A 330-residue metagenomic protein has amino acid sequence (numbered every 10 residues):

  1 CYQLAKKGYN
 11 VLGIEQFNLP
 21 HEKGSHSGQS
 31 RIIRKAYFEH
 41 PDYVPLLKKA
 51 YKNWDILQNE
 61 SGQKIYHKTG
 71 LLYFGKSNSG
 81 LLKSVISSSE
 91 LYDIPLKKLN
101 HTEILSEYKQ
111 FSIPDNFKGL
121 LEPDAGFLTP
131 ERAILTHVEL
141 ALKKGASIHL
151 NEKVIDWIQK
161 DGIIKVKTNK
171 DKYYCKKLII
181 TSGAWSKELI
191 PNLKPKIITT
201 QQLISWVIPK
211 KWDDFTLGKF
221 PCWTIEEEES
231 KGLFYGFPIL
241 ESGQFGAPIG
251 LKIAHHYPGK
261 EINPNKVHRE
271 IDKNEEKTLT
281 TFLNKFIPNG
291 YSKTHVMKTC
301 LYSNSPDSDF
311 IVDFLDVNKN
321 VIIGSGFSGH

Functional and structural regions predicted by a protein language model:
Y2-N10, G62-Y66, K172-Y173, K177 (+1 more regions): Active-site substrate-recognition segment that forms the wall of the catalytic cavity or substrate channel
A5-H26: Glycine-rich FAD pyrophosphate-binding loop
S30-E107, N116, L233: Dinucleotide-binding Rossmann-like beta1-alpha1 core, especially the glycine-rich loop that anchors the ADP
F38, A125, V321-H330: Glycine-rich phosphate/pyrophosphate-binding beta-alpha loops
D42-I56, T136, N274-K285, N289: A non-catalytic, amphipathic alpha-helix used as a structural packing/dimerization or gating element in enzyme scaffolds
P45, Y73-L82, L121-L140, H268-E275: Short beta-strand to alpha-helix junction loop
K76, S182-G183: Glycine-rich, N-terminal phosphate-binding loop of Rossmann-like dinucleotide-binding domains
L121-K177, T181: Helical element adjacent to the flavin cofactor pocket in flavoenzyme catalytic cores
